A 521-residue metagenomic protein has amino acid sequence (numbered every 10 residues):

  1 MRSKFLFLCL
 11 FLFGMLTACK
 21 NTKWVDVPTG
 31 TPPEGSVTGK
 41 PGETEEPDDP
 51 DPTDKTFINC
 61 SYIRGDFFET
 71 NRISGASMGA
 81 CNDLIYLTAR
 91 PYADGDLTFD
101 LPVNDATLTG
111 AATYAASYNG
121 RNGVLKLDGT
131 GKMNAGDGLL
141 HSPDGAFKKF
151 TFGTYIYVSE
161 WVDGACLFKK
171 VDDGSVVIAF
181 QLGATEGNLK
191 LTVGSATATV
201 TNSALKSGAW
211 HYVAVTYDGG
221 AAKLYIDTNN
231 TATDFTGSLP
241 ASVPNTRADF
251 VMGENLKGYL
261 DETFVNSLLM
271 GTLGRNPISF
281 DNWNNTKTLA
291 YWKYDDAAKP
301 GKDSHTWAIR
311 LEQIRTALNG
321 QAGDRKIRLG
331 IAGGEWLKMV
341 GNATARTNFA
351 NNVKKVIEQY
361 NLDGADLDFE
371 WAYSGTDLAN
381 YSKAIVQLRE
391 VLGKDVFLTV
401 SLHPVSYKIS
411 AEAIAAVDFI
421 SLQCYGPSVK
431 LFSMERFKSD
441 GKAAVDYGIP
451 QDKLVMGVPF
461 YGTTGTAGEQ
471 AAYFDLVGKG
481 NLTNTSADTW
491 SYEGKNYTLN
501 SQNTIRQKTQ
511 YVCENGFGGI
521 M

Functional and structural regions predicted by a protein language model:
R2, L10, G14-K55: Bacterial Sec-dependent N-terminal signal peptides
P41, P52, G79-C81, G95-L97 (+5 more regions): Glycan-binding loop/region signatures in secreted carbohydrate-active enzymes
P52-T107, A111-A115, N255, G301-R436: Chitinase-like catalytic core of GlcNAc-active glycosidases
L84-L87, F99-L101, T151-E160, F168 (+5 more regions): Short hydrophobic/aromatic patches on beta-strands that form ligand-binding or substrate-lining surfaces
D96, D100-P102, G129-K190, S267-G274 (+1 more regions): Extracellular glycan-recognition modules
D96-F99, D261-H305: Extended recognition patches within non-cytosolic domains
T107-G131, F152-V162, A179-A241: Extracellular glycan-interaction surfaces
D234-Y259, N284-L289: Flexible glycan-contacting loops in extracellular carbohydrate-active proteins
